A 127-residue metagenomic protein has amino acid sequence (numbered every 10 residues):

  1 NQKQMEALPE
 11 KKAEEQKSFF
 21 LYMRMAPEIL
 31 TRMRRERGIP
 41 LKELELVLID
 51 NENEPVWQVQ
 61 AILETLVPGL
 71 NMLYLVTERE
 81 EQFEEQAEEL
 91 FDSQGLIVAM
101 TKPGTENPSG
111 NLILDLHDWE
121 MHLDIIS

Functional and structural regions predicted by a protein language model:
N1-L44: Glycine/serine-rich phosphate-binding loop and adjoining beta1-alpha1 elements at the start of nucleotide-handling
N1-Q2, L75, D115: A structural signal for short, well-ordered beta-strand segments and their strand-loop junctions that often border
Q2-E6, F19-R24, D50-W57, R79-Q82 (+1 more regions): Gly/Ser/Thr-rich loops at beta-strand to alpha-helix junctions that form or flank small-molecule/cofactor-binding
A13-E14, E45, M72-Y74, N111-L112 (+1 more regions): Structural motif
E14-M25, A61-M72, M100, H122-I125: Short, Lys/Arg-enriched charge-dense amphipathic segments
E28-R35, Q82-E85, P108-I113: Low-complexity, flexible helical/coil segments
E36-G104: Glycine-rich phosphate/diphosphate-binding loop of Rossmann-like nucleotide-binding domains
L96-S127: Rossmann-like adenosine-cofactor binding region
